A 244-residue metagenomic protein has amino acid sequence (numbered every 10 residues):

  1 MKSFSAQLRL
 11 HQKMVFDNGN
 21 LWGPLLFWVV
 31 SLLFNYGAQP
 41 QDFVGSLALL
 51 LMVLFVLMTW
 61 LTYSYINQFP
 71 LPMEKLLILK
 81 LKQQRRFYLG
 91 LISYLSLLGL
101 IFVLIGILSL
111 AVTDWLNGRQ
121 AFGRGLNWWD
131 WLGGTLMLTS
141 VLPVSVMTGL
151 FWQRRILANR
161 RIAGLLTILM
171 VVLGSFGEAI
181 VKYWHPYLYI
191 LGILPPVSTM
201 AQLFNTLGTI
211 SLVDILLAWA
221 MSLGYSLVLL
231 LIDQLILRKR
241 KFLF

Functional and structural regions predicted by a protein language model:
M1-A6, T139-S145, I190-I193: Short, membrane-interfacial amphipathic segments enriched in basic
M1-F4, G37-L47, L71-R85, I107-A111 (+1 more regions): Hydrophobic alpha-helical transmembrane segments
M1-G23, K239, L243: Aromatic- and glycine-rich beta-strand/loop motifs that create alpha-glucan
K13-P72: Transmembrane helix-boundary elements of multi-pass transport/secretion proteins, especially ABC-type permease modules
L32-M58, S93-L166: Secretory targeting signals
M58-Y65, S140-T148, S222-D233: Hydrophobic cores of alpha-helical transmembrane segments in multi-pass inner/ER membrane proteins, independent
Y63-L100: Helix-loop-helix units of permease transmembrane domains in multi-pass membrane transporters, especially ABC
G125, W129, F151-R154, A158-F244: Terminal transmembrane helical anchor/hairpin motif
